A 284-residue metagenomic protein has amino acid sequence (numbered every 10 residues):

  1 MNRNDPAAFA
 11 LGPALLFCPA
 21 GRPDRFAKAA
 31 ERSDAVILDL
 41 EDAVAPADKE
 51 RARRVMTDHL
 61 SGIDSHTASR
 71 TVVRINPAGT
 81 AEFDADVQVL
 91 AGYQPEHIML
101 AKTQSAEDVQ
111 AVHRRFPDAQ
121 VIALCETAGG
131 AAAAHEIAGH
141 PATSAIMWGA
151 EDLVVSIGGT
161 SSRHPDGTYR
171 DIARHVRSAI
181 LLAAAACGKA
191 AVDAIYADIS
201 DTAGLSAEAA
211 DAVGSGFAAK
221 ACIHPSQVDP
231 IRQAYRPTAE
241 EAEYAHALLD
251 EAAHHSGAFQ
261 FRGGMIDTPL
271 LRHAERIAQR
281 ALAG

Functional and structural regions predicted by a protein language model:
M1-G284: Expand to "…catalyze enediolate/carbanion chemistry for C-C bond making/breaking, isomerization, decarboxylation
